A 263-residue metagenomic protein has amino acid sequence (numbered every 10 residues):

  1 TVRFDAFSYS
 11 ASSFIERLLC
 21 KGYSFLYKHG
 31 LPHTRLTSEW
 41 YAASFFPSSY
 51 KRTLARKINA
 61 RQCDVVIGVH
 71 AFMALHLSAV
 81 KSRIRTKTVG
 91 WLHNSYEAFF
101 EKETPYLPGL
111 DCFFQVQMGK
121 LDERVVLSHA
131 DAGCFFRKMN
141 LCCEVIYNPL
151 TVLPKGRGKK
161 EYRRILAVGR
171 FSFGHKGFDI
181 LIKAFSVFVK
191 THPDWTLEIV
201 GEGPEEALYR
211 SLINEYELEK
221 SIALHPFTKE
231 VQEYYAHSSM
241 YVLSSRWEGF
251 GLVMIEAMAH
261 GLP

Functional and structural regions predicted by a protein language model:
P47, G68-M73, L92: Short His-centered aromatic/hydrophobic patch
R52-K57, Y96, P105-R124: Membrane-proximal helix-turn-helix segments that form the acceptor-binding/catalytic region of lipid-linked
K87, Q115-K155: Donor nucleotide-sugar binding/catalytic pocket of nucleotide-sugar-dependent glycosyltransferases
G158-K176, I182-F185: Conserved donor-binding/catalytic core segment of Leloir-type glycosyltransferases
F178, I182-L224: A conserved nucleotide-sugar
F227, R246: Aromatic "clamp/platform" in nucleotide-sugar-dependent glycosyltransferases that forms part of the donor/acceptor
Y241-V242: A short hydrophobic beta-strand element within the catalytic core of glycosyltransferases that build diverse glycans
G251-M254: Short glycine/serine-rich donor-binding loops of glycosyltransferases
